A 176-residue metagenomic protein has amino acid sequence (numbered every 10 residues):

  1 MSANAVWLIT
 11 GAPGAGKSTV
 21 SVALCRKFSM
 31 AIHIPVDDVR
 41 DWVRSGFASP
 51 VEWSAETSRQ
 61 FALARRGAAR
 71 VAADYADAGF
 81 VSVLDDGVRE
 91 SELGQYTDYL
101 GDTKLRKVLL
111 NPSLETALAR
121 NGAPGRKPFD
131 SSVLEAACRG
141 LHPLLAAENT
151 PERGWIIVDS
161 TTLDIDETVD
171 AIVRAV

Functional and structural regions predicted by a protein language model:
M1-N4: Phosphate-binding P-loop
I9: Hydrophobic anchor at the beta1->P-loop junction of P-loop NTPases
P13: The conserved Walker
K17: Conserved lysine of the Walker
V22-G67: Conserved substrate/cofactor phosphate-moiety recognition/catalytic segment in nucleotide-dependent phosphotransferases
Q60-D102: Glycine-rich phosphate-binding loop used to anchor ATP phosphates in small-molecule kinases, encompassing both
D86, G101-G122, V158: Conserved phosphate-donor/acceptor-positioning beta-strand/loop module used by diverse small-molecule
R126-A171: Small-molecule kinase domains that catalyze NTP-dependent phosphoryl transfer to phosphate-bearing small molecules
